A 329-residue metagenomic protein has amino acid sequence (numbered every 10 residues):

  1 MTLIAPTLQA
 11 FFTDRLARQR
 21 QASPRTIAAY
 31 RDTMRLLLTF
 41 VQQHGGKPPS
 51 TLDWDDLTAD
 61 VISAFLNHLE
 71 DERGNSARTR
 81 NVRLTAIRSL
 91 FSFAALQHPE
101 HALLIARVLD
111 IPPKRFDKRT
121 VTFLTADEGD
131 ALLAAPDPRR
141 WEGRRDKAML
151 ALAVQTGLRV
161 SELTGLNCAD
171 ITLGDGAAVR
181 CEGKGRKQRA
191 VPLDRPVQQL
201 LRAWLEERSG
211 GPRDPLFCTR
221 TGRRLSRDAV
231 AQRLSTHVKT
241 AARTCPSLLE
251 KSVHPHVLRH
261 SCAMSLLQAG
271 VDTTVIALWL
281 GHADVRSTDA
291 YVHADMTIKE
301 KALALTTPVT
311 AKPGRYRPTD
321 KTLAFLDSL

Functional and structural regions predicted by a protein language model:
M1-L329: Conserved catalytic core of the tyrosine transesterase superfamily
